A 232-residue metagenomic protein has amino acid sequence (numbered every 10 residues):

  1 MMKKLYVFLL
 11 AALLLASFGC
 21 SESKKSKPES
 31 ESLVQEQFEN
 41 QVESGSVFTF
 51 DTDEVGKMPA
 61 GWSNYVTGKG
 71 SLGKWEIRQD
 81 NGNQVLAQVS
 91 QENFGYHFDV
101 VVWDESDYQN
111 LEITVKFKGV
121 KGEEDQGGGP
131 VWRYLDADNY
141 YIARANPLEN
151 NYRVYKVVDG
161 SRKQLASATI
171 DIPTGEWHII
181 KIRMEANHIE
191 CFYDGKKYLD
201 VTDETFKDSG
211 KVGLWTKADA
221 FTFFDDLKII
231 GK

Functional and structural regions predicted by a protein language model:
A16-G19: C-terminal motif of bacterial Sec signal peptides marking the signal peptidase cleavage site
P28-V66, D225: Extracellular carbohydrate-recognition regions
E31-V34, F206-K232: Ligand-recognition surfaces built from glycine- and aromatic
F50, I113-V115, E176-C191: Short tryptophan-centered beta-strand motifs in secreted/extracellular beta-sheet-rich domains of glycan-recognition
V55, Q88-R153: Secretory/extracellular carbohydrate-interaction modules and structurally similar beta-sandwich "look-alikes"
K57-A87, F94: Extracellular glycan-recognition surfaces and repeat-rich motifs
V158-I179: Short, aromatic/His-centered strand-loop micro-motif at the edge of beta-sheets
F192-K211: Short, solvent-exposed beta-strand-to-loop segments that form ligand-recognition rims of beta-rich domains
